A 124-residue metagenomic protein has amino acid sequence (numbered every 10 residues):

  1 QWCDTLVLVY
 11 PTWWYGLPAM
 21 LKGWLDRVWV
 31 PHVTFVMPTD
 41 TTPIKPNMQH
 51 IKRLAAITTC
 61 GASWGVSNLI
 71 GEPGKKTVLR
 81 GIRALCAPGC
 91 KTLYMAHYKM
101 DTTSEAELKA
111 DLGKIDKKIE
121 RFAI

Functional and structural regions predicted by a protein language model:
Q1-I70, G74-K75: Helix-loop-strand module that forms the ligand-binding subsite of alpha/beta enzymes
V66-L69, P73-I124: Glycine-rich phosphate/pyrophosphate-binding loop and the adjoining helix
